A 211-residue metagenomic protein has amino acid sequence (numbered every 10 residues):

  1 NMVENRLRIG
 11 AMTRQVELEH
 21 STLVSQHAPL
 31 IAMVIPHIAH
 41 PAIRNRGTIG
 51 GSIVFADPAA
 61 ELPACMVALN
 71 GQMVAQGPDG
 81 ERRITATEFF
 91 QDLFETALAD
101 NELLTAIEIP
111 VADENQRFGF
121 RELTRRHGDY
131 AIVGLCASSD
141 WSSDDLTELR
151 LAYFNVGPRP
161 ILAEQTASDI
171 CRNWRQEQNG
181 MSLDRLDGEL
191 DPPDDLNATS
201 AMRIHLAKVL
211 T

Functional and structural regions predicted by a protein language model:
N1-T211: C-terminal structural segment of proteins
